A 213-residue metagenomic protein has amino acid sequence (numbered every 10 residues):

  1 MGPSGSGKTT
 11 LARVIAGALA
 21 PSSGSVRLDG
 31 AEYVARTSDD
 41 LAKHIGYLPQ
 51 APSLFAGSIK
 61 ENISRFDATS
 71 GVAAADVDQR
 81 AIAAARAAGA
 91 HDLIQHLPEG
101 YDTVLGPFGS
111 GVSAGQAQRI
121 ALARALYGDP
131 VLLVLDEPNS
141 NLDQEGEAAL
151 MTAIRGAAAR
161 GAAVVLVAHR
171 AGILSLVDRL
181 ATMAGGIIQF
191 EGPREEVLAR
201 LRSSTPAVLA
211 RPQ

Functional and structural regions predicted by a protein language model:
A16: Helix-to-loop junction immediately C-terminal to a conserved catalytic motif
G24-E32, L41: Conserved ABC transporter NBD signature motif
R27, K60-P107, M151-T152, G156: ABC ATPase nucleotide-binding domain helical subdomain, centered on the C-loop/LSGGQ "ABC signature"
I120, A125-Y127: Hydrophobic/aromatic position at a conserved helix-loop-beta junction within ABC-family ATPase nucleotide-binding
G128, R160: Conserved signature/switch motifs of ABC ATPase nucleotide-binding domains
L133-D136: Catalytic Walker B motif of ABC-type/P-loop ATPase nucleotide-binding domains
S175-T182: Conserved catalytic segment of ABC-fold P-loop ATPases
